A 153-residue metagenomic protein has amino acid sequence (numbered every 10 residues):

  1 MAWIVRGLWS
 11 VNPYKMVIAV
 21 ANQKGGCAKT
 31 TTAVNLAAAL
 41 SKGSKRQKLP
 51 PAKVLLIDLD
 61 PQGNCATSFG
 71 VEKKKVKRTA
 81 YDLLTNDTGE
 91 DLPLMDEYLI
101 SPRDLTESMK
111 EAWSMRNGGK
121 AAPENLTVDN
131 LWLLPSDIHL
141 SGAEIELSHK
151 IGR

Functional and structural regions predicted by a protein language model:
M1-R153: P-loop NTP-binding core
